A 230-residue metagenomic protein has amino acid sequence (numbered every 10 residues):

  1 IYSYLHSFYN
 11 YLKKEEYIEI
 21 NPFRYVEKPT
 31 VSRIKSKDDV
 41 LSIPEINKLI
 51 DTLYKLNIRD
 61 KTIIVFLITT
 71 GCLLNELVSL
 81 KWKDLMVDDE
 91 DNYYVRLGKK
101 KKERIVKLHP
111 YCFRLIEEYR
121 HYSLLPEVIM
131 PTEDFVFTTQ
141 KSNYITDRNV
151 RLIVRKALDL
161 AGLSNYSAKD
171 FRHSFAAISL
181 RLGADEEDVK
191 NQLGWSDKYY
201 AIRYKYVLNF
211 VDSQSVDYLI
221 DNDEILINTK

Functional and structural regions predicted by a protein language model:
I1-E15, V26, L108: Non-catalytic DNA-binding core/recognition domains of DNA-processing enzymes
I18-K48, T138-N143: Flexible interdomain linker/hinge and immediately adjacent N-terminus of the catalytic tyrosine-recombinase domain
I34, I46-L74: Basic, Lys/Arg- and aromatic-enriched nucleic-acid-binding interface segment
N75, S79-L115: Conserved tyrosine-mediated DNA breakage-rejoining catalytic core shared by Y-recombinases
G98-E118, T132-I153: C-terminal catalytic core of Y-nucleophile DNA break-rejoin enzymes
R151-N191, W195: Short, basic (Lys/Arg/His-rich) helix/loop patches that form interaction surfaces in the mid-to-C-terminal regions
L193-Y218: Catalytic-site neighborhood detector that most strongly recognizes the C-terminal catalytic loop/helix of tyrosine
L219-K230: C-terminal secondary-structure termini that scaffold catalytic or DNA-interacting sites
